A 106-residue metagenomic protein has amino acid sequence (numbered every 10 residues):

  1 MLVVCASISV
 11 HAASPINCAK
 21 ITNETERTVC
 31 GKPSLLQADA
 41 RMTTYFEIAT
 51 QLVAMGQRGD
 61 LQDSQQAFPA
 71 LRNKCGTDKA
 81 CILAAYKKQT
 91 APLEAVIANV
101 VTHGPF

Functional and structural regions predicted by a protein language model:
M1-S7: Bacterial N-terminal signal peptides
V10-F106: N-terminal alpha-helical modules
